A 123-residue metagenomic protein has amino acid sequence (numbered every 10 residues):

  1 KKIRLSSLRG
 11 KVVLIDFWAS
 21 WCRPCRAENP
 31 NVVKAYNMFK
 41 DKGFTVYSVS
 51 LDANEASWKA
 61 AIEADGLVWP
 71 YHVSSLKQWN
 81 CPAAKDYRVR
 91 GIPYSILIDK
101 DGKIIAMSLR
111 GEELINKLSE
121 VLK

Functional and structural regions predicted by a protein language model:
K1-V13: A short beta-strand-turn-helix
R9-K11, D41, L67, V89: Active-site acidic short loop of glycosyltransferases
D16, Y47-S50: Short beta-strand segments
F17-K34: Conserved redox-active cysteine motifs that mediate thiol-disulfide chemistry, especially di-cysteine Cys-X(1-2)-Cys
K59-I96, K100-D101: Short, internal strand/loop/helix patches that form the active-site neighborhood or redox-interaction surface
L97-K123: Thiol-/selenol-based redox modules, centered on thioredoxin-like and closely related oxidoreductase domains
